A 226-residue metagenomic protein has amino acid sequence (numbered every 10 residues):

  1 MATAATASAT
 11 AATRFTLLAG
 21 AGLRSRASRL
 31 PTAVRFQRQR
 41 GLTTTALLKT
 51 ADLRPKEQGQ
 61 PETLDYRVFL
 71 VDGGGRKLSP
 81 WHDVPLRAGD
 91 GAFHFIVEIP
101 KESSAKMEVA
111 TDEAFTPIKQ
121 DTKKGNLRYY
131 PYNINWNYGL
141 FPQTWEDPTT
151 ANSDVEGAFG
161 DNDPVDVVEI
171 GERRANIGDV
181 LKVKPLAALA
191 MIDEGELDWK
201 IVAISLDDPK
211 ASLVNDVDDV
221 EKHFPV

Functional and structural regions predicted by a protein language model:
A2-V226: Hydrophobic N-terminal alpha-helices or hydrophobic patches in metabolic proteins across all domains of life
